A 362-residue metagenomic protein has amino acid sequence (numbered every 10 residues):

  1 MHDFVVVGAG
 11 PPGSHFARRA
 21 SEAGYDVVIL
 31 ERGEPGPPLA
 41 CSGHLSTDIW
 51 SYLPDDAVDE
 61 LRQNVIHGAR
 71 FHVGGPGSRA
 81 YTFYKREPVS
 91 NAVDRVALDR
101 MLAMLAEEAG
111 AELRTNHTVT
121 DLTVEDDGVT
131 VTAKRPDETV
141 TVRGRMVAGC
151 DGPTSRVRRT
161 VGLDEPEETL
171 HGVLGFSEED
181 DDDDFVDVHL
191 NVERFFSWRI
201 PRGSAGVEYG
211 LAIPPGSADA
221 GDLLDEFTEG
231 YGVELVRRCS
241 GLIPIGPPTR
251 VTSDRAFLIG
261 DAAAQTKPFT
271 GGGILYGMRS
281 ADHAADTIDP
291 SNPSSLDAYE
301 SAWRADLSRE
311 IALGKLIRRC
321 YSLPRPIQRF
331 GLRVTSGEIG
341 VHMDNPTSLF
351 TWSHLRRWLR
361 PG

Functional and structural regions predicted by a protein language model:
M1-D3, D26-V28, E112, G362: Terminal disorder- and signal-encoded targeting elements
D3, R145, R255: Conserved acidic residues
V5-A9, H15-C41: Glycine-rich FAD pyrophosphate-binding loop
A9, E107-L235, P244, A263-A264: Predominantly flavin-linked oxidoreductase catalytic cores and closely associated redox partners
H44-M101: A conserved beta-strand/loop capping segment in the N-terminal third of enzymes that catalyze redox or closely related
P215-I288: FAD/FMN-dependent oxidoreductases across multiple families
D289-G362: C-terminal helical "tail/cap" subdomain of flavin- and related membrane-associated enzymes
